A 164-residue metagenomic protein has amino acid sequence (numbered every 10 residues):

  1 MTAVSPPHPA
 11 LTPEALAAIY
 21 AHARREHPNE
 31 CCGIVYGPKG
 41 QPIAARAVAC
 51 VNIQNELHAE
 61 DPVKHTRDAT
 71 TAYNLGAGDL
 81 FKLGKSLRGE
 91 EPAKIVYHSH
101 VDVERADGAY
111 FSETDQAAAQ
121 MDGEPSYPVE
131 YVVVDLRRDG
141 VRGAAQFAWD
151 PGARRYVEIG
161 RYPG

Functional and structural regions predicted by a protein language model:
M1-A93, D102-G164: Conserved beta-strand-loop surface patch within small alpha/beta domains used for substrate/adaptor or ligand engagement
